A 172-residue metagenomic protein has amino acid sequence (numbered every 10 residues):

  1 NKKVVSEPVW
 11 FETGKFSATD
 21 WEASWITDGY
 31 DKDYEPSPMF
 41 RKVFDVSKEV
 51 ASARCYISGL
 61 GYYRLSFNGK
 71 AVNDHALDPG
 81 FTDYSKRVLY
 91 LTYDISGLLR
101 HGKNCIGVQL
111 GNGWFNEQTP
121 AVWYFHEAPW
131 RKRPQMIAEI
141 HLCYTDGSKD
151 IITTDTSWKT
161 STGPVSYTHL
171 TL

Functional and structural regions predicted by a protein language model:
K2-T13: Extracellular fibronectin type III
E12-E35, A128-P134, D150-I152: Low-complexity, Pro/Ser/Thr- and charge-rich linker/hinge segments at domain boundaries
Y30-P38, F81-R87: Extracellular beta-rich ligand/substrate-recognition surface
R41-A51, D94-R100: Extracellular and analogous surface-interaction loops
F44, A51-F67, I106-Q109: Aromatic-lined ligand-binding clefts that engage carbohydrates, nucleic acids, or primary amines
F67-C105, Q109-Y124: Beta-strand-rich ligand-recognition modules
G111-T145, I151-T156: Glycine/proline-rich low-complexity spacer/linker segments in large multi-domain proteins
T168-L172: Conserved small/polar residues in nucleotide/adenosyl-binding loops
